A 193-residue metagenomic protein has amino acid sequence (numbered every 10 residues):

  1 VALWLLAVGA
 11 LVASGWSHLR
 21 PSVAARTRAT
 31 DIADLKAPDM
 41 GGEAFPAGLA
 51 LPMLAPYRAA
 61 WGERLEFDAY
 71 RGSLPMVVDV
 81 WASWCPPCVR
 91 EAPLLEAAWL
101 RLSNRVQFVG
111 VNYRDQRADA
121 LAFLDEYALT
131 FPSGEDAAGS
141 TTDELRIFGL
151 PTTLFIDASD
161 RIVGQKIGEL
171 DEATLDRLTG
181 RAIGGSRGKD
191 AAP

Functional and structural regions predicted by a protein language model:
V1-Y57, A192-P193: N-terminal targeting signals for export/organelle localization
A59-W61, I156-D157: Short, acidic, Ser/Thr-enriched surface-loop or helix-capping motifs
L65-D68, V163: Generic structural signal for well-ordered beta-strand positions
G72, A122-T130, E135-P193: Thiol/disulfide oxidoreductase modules built on the thioredoxin-like
S73-M76, W81-W84, G149: Short pre-active-site segment immediately N-terminal to redox-active cysteine/selenocysteine motifs in thiol-based
V77-D79, G110, F155: Hydrophobic beta-strand core positions in alpha/beta domains
V80-L100: Conserved redox-active cysteine motifs that mediate thiol-disulfide chemistry, especially di-cysteine Cys-X(1-2)-Cys
R90, L100-A138, L150: Conserved segment of the thioredoxin-like fold in thiol-based oxidoreductases
